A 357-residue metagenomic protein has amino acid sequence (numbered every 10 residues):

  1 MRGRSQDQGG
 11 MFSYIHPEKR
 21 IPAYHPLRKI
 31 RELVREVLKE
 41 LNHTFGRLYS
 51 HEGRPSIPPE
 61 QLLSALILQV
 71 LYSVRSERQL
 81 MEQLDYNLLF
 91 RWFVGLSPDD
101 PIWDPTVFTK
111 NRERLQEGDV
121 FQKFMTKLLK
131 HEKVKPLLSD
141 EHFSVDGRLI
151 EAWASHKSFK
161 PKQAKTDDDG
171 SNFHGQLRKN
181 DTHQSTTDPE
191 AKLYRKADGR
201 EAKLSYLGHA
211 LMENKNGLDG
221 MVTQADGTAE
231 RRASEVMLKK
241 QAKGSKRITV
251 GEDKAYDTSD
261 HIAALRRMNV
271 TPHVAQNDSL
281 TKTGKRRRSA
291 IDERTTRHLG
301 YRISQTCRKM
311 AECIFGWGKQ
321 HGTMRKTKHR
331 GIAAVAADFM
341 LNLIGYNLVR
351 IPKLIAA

Functional and structural regions predicted by a protein language model:
M1-E36, I351-A357: Charged, often Cys/His-bearing segments associated with DNA-binding zinc-finger transcription factors
R2-S5, M11, E32-L137: Basic, low-complexity intrinsically disordered segments
Q8-S13, L41-F45, V107-F108, T187 (+4 more regions): Short acidic (Asp/Glu) and glycine-rich catalytic loops that position anionic groups and cofactors
P22, P26, G53-Q61, S76 (+7 more regions): Secondary-structure capping and boundary motifs in well-ordered enzyme cores
E36, C313-G316, N342-Y346: Short, residue-level hotspots on alpha-helical faces of the histone-fold and other alpha-helical interaction modules
D85, G95-M268, G345-Y346, I351: Polybasic low-complexity intrinsically disordered regions
K165-D168, K254-A333: Helix-centered, glycine/charged polyanion-binding patches within enzymatic domains that contact phosphate-containing
H321-A357: C-terminal extensions of enzymes
